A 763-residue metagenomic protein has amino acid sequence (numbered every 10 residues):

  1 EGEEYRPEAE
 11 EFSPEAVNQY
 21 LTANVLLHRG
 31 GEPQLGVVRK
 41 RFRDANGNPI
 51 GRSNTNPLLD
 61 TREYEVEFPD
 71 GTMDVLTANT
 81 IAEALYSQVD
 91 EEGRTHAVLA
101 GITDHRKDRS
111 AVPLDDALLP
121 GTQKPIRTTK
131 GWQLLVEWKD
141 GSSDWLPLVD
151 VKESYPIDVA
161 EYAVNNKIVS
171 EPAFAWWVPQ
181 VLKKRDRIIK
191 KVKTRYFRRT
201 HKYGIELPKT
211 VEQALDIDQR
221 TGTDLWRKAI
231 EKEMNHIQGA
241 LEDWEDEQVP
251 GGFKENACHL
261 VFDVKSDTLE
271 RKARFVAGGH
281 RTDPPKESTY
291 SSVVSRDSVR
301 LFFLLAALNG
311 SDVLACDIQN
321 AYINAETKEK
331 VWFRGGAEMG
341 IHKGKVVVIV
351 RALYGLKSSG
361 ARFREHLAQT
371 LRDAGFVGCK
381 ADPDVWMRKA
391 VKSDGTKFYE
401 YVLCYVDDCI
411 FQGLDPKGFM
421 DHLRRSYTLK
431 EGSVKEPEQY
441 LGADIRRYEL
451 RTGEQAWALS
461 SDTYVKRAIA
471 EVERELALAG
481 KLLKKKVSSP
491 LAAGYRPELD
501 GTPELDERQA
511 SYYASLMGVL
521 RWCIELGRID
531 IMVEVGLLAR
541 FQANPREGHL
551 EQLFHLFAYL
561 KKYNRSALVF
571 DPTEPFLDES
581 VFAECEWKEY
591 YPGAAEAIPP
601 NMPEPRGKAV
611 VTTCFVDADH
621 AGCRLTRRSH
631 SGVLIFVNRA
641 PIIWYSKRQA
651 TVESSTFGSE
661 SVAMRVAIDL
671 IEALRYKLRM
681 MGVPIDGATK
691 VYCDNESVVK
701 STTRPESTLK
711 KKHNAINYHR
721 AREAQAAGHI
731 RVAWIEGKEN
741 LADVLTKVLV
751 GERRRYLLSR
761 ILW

Functional and structural regions predicted by a protein language model:
E1-K209, A229-K232, Q238-G239: Long, charged, low-complexity intrinsically disordered regions
W177, V181-W763: Long, low-complexity, charge-biased intrinsically disordered regions
